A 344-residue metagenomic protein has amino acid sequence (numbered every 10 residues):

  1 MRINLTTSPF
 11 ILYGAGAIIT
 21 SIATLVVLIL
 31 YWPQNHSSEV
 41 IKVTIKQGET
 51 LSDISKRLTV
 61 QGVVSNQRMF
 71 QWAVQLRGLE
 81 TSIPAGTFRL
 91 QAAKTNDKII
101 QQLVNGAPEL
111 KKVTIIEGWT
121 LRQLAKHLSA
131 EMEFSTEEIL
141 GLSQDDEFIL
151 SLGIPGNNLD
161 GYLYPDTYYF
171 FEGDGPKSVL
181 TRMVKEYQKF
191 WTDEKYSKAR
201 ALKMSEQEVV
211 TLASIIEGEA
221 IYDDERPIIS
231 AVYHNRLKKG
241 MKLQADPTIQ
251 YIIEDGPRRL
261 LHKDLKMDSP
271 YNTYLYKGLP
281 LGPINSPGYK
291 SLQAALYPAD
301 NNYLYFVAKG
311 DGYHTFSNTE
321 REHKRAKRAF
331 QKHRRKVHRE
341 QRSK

Functional and structural regions predicted by a protein language model:
M1-I3, T44-K46, Q61-G62, L121-L124 (+2 more regions): N-terminal short leaders/motifs
R2-V40: N-terminal type II signal-anchor transmembrane helix that functions as the membrane-insertion/stop-transfer segment
Y13, T20-S21, S52, R122 (+3 more regions): Hydrophobic alpha-helical segments
Y13-I18, Q61-G62, A85-T87, E138-S143 (+2 more regions): N-terminal start-of-chain detector that recognizes signal peptides and the immediate post-cleavage beginning
A15-G16, K46, Q91, A201 (+2 more regions): Pocket-edge positions in alpha/beta enzyme catalytic cores
L25-W191: Signal peptide-directed extracytoplasmic domains
T114, K126-G141, F148-K344: Bacterial extracytoplasmic/cell-wall-associated proteins, especially those involved in peptidoglycan
